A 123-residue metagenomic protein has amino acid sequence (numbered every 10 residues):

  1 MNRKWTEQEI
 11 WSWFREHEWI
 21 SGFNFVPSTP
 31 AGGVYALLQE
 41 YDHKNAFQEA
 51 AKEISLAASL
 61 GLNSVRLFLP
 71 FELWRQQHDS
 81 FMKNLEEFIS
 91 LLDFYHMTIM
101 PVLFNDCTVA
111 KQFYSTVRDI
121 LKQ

Functional and structural regions predicted by a protein language model:
M1-Q123: Active-site mouth of glycoside hydrolases
